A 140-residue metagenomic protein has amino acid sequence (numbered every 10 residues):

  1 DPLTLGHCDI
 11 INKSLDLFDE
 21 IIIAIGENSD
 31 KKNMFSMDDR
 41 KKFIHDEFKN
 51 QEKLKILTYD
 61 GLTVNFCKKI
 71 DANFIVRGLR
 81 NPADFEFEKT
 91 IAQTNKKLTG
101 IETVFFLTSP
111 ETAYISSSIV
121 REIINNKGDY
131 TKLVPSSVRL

Functional and structural regions predicted by a protein language model:
D1-L140: Nucleotidyltransferase catalytic core that binds NTPs
